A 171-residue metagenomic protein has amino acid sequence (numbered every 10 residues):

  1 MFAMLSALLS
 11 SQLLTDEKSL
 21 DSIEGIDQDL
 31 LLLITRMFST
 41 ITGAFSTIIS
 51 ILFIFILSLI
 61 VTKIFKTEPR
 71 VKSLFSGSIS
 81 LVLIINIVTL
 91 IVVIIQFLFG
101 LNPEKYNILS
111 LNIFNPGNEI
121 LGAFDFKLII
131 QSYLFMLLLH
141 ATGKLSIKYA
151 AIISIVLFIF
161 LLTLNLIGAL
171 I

Functional and structural regions predicted by a protein language model:
M1-A7, I155-L164: Hydrophobic core of alpha-helical transmembrane segments in multi-pass integral membrane proteins
M1-T89: Selected alpha-helical membrane-embedding segments in polytopic membrane proteins
S6-T42, Q96-F124, I167-I171: Membrane-helix interface segments in multi-pass membrane proteins
S80, I84-V156, L164-N165, A169: Hydrophobic alpha-helical transmembrane segments and adjacent short intramembrane/lumenal linkers of inner/organellar
